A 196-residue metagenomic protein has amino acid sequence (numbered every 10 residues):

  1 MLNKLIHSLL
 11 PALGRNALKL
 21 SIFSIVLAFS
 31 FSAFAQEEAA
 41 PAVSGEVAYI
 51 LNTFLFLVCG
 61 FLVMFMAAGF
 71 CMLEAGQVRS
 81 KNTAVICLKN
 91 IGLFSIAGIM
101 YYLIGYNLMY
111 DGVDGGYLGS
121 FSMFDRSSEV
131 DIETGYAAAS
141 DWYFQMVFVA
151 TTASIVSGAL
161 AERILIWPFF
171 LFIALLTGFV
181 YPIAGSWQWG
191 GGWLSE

Functional and structural regions predicted by a protein language model:
L2-E196: Hydrophobic alpha-helical transmembrane bundles of multi-pass membrane proteins
